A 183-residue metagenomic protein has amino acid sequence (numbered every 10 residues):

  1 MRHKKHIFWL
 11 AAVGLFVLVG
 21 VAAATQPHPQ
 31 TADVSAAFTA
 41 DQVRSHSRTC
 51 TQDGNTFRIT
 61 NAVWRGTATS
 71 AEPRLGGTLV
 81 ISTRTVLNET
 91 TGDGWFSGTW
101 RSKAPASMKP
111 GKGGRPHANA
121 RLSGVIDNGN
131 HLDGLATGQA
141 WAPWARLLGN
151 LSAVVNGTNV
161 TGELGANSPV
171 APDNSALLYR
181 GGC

Functional and structural regions predicted by a protein language model:
R2-L10: Bacterial N-terminal signal peptides that target proteins for export
L10-V19: Bacterial N-terminal signal peptides
T25-C183: Beta-strand-enriched cores of mature, soluble protein domains
